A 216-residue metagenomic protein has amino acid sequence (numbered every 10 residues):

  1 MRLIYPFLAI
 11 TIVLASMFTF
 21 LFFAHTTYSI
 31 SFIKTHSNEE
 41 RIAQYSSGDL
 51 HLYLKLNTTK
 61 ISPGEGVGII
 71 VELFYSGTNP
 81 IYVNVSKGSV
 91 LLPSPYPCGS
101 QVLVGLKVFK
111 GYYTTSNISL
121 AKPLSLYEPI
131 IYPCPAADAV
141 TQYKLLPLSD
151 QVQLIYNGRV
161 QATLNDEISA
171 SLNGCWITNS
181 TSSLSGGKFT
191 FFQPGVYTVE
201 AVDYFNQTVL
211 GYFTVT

Functional and structural regions predicted by a protein language model:
M1-S37: Secretory targeting signatures
I30-I61: Low-complexity, acidic Ser/Thr/Pro/Gly-rich terminal tails and inter-domain linkers that flank the onset of structured
G64, N79, Q193-G195: Short tyrosine-centred short linear motifs in exposed loops/low-complexity segments
E65-I69: Structural beta-strand segments of beta-rich domains
E72-G77: Asparagine-centered strand-capping/turn motif at beta-strand->loop junctions
N79-K87, N117: Short, hydrophobic/aromatic beta-strand segments
S94-T216: Extended, well-structured beta-strand/loop surface patches that form recognition or cofactor-anchoring regions within
